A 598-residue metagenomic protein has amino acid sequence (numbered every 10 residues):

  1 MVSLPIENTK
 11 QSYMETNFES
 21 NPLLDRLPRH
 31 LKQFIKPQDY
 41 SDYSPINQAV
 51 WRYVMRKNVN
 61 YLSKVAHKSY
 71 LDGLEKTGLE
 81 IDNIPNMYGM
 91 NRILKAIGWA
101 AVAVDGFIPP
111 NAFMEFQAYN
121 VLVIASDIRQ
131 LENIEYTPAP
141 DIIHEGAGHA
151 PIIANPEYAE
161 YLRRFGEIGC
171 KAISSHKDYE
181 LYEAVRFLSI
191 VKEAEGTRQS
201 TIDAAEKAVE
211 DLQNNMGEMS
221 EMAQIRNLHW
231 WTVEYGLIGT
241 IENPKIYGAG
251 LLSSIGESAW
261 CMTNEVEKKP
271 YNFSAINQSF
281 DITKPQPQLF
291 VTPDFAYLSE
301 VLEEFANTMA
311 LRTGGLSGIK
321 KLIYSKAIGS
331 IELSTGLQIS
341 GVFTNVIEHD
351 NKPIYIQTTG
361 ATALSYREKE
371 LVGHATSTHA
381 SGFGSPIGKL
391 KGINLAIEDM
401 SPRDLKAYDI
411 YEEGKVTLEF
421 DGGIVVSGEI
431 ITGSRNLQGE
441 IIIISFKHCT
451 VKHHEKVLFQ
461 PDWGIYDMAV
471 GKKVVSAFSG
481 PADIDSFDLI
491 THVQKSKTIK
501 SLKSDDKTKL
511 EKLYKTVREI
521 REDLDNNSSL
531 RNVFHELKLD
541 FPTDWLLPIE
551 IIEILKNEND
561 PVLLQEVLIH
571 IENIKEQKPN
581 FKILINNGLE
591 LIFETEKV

Functional and structural regions predicted by a protein language model:
M1-S12: N-terminal amphipathic/basic-hydrophobic helices that include classical n-h-c signal peptides and signal-anchor
Y13-Y182, R186-I202, Y324-I328, T335-N559 (+2 more regions): The feature captures two recurrent sequence modes
N83, M87, E218-E221, I225 (+1 more regions): Active-site-proximal structural scaffolding
G89-A96, R163, E167, A223-I238 (+1 more regions): Short, hydrophobic/amphipathic alpha-helical patches that form generic packing surfaces within helical domains
Y182, R186, A194-T240, G248 (+1 more regions): Extended, Lys/Arg-enriched charged tracts that mediate electrostatic binding to polyanionic substrates
I241-A306: A recognition module on extended beta-rich or small alphabeta surfaces enriched in W/G with H and D/E
S299-A327: Amide-forming acyltransferase catalytic core, primarily the GNAT-like/NAT-type and related acyltransferase folds
